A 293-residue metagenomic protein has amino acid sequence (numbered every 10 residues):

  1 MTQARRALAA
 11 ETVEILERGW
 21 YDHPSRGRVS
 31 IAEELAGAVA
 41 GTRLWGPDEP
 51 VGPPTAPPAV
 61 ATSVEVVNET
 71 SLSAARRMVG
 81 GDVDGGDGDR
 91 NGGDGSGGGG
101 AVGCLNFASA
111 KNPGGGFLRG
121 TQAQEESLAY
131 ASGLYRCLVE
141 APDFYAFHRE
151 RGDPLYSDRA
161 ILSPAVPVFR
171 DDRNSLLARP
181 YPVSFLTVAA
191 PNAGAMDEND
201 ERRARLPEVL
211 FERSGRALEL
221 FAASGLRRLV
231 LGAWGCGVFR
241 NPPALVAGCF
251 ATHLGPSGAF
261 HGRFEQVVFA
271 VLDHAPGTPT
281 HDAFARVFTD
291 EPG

Functional and structural regions predicted by a protein language model:
M1-L229, A233-G293: Macrodomain-like recognition of ADP-ribose-binding/processing modules
